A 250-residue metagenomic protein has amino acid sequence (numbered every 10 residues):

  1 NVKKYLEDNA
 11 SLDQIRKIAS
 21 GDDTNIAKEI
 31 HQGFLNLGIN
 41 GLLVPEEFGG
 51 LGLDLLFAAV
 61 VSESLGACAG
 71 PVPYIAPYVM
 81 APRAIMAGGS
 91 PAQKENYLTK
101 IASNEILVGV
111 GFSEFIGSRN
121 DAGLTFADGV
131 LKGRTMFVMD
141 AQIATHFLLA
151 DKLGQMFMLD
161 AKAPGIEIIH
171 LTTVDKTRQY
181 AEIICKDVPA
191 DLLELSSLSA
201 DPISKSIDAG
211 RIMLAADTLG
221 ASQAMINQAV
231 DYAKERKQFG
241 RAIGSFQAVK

Functional and structural regions predicted by a protein language model:
N1-I75, N96, K100: Amphipathic, small/basic residue-rich leader segments at the start of a protein or domain
L6, V61, S90, V110 (+4 more regions): Residue-level signal for inorganic ion chemistry
A67, M80, E167-K250: Glycine-rich beta->alpha junctions and the first turn(s) of the following alpha-helix
P73-A92: N-terminal glycine-rich flavin-associated loop
G88-L107: A generic, well-ordered mixed alpha/beta core segment in the N-terminal half of proteins
S103-F115, L149: A short, Trp-centered hydrophobic/proline-enriched beta-strand micro-motif
G111, R134-I169: A short core secondary-structure module
S118-K132: Cytochrome P450 C-terminal beta-domain/meander region
